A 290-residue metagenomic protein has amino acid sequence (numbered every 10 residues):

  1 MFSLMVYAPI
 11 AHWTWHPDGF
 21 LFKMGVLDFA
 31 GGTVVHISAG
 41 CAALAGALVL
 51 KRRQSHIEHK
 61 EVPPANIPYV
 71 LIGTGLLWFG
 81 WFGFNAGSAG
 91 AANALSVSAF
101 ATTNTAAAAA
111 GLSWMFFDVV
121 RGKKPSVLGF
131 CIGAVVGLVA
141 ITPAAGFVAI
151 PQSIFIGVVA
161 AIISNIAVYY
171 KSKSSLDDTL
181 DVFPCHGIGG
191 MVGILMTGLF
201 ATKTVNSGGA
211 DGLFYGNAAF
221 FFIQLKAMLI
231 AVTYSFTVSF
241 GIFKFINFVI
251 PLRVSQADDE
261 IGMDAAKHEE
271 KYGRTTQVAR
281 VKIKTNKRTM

Functional and structural regions predicted by a protein language model:
M1-M290: Glycine- and aromatic-enriched membrane alpha-helices
